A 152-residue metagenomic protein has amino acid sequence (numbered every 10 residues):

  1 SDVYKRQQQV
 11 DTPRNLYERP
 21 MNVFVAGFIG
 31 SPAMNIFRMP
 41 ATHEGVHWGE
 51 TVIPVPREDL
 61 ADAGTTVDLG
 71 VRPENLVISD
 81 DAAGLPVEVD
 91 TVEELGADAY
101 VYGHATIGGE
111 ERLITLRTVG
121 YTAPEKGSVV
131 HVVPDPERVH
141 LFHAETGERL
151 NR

Functional and structural regions predicted by a protein language model:
S1-Y4: Short, small-residue-biased leader/transition segments that mark boundaries at the very start of proteins
R6-Q7, L85: Short alpha-helical transmembrane interface motifs in multi-pass membrane proteins
Q8-Q9, D62: Short glycine-enriched loop/turn motifs at secondary-structure junctions
Q9-D11, E18-R19: ABC ATPase "signature
Y17, F28: Nucleotide-binding/hydrolysis machinery
N22: ATP phosphate-binding glycine-rich loop
P32-I36, A41-R152: Non-catalytic connector elements of ABC transporters
